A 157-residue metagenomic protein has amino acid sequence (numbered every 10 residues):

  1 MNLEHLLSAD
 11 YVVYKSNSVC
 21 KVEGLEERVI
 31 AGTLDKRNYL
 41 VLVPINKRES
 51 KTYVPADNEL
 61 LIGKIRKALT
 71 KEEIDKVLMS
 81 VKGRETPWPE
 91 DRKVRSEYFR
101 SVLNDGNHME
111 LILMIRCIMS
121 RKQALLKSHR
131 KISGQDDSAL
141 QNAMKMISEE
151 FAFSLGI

Functional and structural regions predicted by a protein language model:
M1-H5: Short, surface-exposed secondary-structure edge patches
L7-D10, K15: Loop/turn positions that initiate beta-strands
Y14, S50-V54, R84: Non-catalytic accessory segments flanking enzymatic or RNA/DNA-binding domains
S18-R28: Short beta-strand-centered aromatic/proline hotspots
R28-Y39: Short, solvent-exposed secondary-structure boundary/capping segments
V41-D57: A short macromolecule-binding patch
D57-I157: Charge/polar-rich, low-complexity and marginally structured segments
